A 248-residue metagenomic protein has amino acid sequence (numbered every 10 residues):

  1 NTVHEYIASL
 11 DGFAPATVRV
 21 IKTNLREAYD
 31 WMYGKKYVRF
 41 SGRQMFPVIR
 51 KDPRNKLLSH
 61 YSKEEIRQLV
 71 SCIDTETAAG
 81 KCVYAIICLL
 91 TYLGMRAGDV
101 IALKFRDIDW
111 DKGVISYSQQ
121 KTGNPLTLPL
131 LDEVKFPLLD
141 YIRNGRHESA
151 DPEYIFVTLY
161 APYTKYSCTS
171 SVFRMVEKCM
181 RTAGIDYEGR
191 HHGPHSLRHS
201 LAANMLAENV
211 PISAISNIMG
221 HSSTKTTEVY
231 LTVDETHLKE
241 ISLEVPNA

Functional and structural regions predicted by a protein language model:
N1-L57, C72-E76, Y141, R146: N-terminal core-binding DNA-recognition domain of tyrosine recombinases/integrases
K36, L89-D99, E208-V210, H221: A short, glycine-centered helix-capping/turn motif at helix boundaries that positions DNA-contacting or catalytic
H60, Q119, M219, S223-E244: Catalytic-site neighborhood detector that most strongly recognizes the C-terminal catalytic loop/helix of tyrosine
Q68-A97, K121: Basic, Lys/Arg- and aromatic-enriched nucleic-acid-binding interface segment
D74-T75, L128, R174-N217: Short, basic (Lys/Arg/His-rich) helix/loop patches that form interaction surfaces in the mid-to-C-terminal regions
L93, A97, A102-L139: Conserved tyrosine-mediated DNA breakage-rejoining catalytic core shared by Y-recombinases
D107-W110, M180-R181, V210-V229: Short, polar N-cap/turn motifs at the start of nucleic acid-interacting alpha helices
T122-L139, P152-E177: C-terminal catalytic core of Y-nucleophile DNA break-rejoin enzymes
